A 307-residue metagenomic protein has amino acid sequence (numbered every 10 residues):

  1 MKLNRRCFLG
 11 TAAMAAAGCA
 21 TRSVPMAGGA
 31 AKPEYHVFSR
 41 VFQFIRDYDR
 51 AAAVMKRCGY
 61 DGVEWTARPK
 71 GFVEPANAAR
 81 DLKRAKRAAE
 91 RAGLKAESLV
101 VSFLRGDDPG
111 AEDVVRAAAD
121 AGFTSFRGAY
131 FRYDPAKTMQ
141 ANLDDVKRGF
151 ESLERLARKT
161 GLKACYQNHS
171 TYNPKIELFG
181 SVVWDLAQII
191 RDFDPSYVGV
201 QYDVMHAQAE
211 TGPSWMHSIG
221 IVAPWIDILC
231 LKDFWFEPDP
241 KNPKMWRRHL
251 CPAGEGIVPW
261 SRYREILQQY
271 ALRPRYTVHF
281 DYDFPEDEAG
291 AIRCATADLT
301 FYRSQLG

Functional and structural regions predicted by a protein language model:
K2-E34, I45-G59, D185-Y202, A207-G307: Histidine-acidic metal/acid-base catalytic patches
A12-M14, G18-A20, D49-A52, P69 (+4 more regions): Active-site acidic/histidine proton-transfer and metal-coordination neighborhood in alpha/beta enzyme cores
P33-S39, V63-W65, A96-V101, F126-G128 (+4 more regions): Hydrophobic faces of well-ordered beta-strands that scaffold small-molecule active sites in alpha/beta enzyme cores
Y35-R46, V100-D108, Q140: Active-site mouth loops of central-metabolism enzymes
T66-R84: Glycine-rich, proline-tolerant flexible connector loops at the mouths of alpha/beta enzymes
L82-S98, F150-L153, A157, D192-F193: Alpha-helix-loop-beta-strand connector modules within alpha/beta enzyme cores
